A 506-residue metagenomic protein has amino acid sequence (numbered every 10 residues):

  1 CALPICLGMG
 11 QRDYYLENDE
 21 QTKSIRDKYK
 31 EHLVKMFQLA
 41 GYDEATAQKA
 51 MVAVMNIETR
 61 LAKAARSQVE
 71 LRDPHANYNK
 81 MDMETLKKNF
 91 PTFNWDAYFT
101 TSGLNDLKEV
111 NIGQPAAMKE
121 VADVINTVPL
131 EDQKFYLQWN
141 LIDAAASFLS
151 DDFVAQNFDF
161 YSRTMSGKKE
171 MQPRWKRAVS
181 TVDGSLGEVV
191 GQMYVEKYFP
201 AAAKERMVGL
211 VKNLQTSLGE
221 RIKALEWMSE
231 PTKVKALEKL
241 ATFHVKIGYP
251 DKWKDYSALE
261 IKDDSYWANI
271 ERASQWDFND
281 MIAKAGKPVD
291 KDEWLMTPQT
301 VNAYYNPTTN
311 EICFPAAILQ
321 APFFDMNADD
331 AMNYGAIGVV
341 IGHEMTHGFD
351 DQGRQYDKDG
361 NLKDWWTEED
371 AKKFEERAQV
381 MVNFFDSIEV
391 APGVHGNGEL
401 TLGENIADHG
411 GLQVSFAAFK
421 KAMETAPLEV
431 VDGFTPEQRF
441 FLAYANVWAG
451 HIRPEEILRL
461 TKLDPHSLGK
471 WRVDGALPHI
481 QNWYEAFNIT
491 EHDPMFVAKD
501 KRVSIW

Functional and structural regions predicted by a protein language model:
C1-G209, N213: Noncatalytic, helix-rich "gating/capping" subdomain that lines the substrate-entry/channel surface of large enzyme
V54, N89-T92, N111-P115, Q172-V179 (+2 more regions): Intrinsically disordered, low-complexity linker/terminal regions across diverse proteins
